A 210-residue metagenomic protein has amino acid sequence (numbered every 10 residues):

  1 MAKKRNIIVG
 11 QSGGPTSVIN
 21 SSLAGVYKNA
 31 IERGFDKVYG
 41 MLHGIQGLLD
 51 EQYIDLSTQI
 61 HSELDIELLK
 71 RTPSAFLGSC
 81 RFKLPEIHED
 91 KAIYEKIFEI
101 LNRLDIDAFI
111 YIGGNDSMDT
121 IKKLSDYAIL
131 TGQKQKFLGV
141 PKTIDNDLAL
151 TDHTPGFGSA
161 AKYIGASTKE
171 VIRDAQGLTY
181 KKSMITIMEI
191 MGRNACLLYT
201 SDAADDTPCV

Functional and structural regions predicted by a protein language model:
A2-Y53: N-terminal phosphate-binding or glycine-rich loops at protein starts, especially the Walker A/P-loop of NTPases
N6-G14, F76-R81, D107-G113, G139 (+1 more regions): Short glycine-rich or small-residue beta-strand-to-loop segments that form or flank ligand, phosphate, metal/Fe-S
S12-G14, M41-G47, R81-F82, G114-S117 (+1 more regions): Short, ordered loop/turn segments at secondary-structure junctions
S22, V26, D116-T131: Short Gly/Thr/Asp-enriched flexible loops that form oxyanion-binding sites at enzyme active sites
Y53-I106, D116, F157-A160, S167-E170: Glycine-rich oxoanion-binding loops at beta->alpha junctions
S125-T154, G158-G165: Short, acidic/small-residue loops that bind anionic groups at enzyme active sites
S167-L198: Polyanion-binding loop/helix "lid" in catalytic or ligand-binding cores
Y199-A204: Conserved small/polar residues in nucleotide/adenosyl-binding loops
